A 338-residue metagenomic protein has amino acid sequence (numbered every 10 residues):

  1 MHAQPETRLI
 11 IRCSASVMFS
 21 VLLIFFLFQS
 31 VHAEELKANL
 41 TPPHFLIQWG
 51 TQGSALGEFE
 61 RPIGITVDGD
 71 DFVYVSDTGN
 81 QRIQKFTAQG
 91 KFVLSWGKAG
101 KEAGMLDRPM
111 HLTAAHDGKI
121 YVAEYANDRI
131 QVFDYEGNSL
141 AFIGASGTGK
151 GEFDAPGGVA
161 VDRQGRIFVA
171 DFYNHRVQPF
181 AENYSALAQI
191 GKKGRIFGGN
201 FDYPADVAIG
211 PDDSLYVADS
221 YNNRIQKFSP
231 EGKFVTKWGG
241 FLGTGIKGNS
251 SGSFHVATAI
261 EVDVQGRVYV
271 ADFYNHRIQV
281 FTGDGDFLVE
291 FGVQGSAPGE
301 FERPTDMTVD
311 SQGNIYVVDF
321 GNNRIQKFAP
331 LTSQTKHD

Functional and structural regions predicted by a protein language model:
M1-I11: N-terminal secretory signal peptides that target proteins for export/translocation
Q4, A15-M18, A33, A160: Residue-level detector of bioactive/disordered segments in secreted/extracellular proteins and virion assembly
E6-T7, F25, S54, K101: Residues at the start of alpha-helices and the adjacent loop-to-helix junctions
I11-R12, F25, F197, T332: Residues marking helix boundaries in flexible regions
S16-L27: Bacterial N-terminal signal peptides
H32-D338: Eukaryotic scaffold repeat domains enriched in small/polar residues
